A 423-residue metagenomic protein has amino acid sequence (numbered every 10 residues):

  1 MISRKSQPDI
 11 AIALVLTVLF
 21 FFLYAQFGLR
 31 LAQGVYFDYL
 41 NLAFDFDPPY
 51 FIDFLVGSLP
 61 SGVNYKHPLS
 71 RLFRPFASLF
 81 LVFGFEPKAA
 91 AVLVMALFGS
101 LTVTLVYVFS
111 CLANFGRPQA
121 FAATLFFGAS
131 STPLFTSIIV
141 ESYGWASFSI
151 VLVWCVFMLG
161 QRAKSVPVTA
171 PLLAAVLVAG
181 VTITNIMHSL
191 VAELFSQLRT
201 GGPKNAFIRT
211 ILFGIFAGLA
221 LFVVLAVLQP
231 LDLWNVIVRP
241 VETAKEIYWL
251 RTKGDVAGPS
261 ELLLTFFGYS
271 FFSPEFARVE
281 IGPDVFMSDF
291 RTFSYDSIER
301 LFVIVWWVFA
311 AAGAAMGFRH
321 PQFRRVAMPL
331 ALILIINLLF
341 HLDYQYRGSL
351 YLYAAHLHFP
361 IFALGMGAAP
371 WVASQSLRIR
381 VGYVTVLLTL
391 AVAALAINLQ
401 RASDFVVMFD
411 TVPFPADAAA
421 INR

Functional and structural regions predicted by a protein language model:
M1-S6, L159, M187-L219: Perimembrane helix-loop-helix junctions
S58-F85, L97: Short hydrophobic/aromatic helix or loop-helix immediately within or flanking a transmembrane segment in polytopic
L93-N114, A312-A315: Transmembrane-helix motifs of polytopic, lipid-linked glycan transferases
L105, A277-T292, D296-F323: Hydrophobic, aromatic-rich transmembrane alpha-helices and their immediate juxtamembrane boundary segments
V106-A129: Transmembrane-helix signature of polytopic, membrane-embedded enzymes that assemble or transfer cell-envelope glycans
I138-Y143: Short acidic/glycine- and proline-prone juxtamembrane loop motifs at membrane-interface regions of multi-pass membrane
W145-R162, P360-L364: Specific aromatic-rich, kink-prone transmembrane helix
V166-Q197, F213: Membrane-interface alpha helices of multi-pass inner-membrane proteins
